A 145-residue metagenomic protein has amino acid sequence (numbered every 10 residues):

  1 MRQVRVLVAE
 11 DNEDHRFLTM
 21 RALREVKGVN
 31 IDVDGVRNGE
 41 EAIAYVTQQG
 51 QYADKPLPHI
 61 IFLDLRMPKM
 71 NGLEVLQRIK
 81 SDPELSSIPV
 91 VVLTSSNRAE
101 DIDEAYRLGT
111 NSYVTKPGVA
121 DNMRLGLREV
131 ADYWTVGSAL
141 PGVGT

Functional and structural regions predicted by a protein language model:
Q3-R24, D32-V33: Conserved acidic segment of CheY-like receiver
G35-I60: Acidic, metal-coordinating helix/loop segments flanking the phosphotransfer/catalytic sites of two-component signaling
R37, K69-M70, I79, I88: Hydrophobic residue at a beta-alpha junction that N-caps the helix immediately following a catalytic beta-strand/loop
L65-M67: Receiver (REC) domain active-site loop signature in two-component systems and cognate sites in sensor histidine kinases
N111: Short, glycine/charged-rich "phosphate-handling" switch motifs in NTP-dependent and phosphotransfer domains
G118-A131, T135-V143: C-terminal output helix
